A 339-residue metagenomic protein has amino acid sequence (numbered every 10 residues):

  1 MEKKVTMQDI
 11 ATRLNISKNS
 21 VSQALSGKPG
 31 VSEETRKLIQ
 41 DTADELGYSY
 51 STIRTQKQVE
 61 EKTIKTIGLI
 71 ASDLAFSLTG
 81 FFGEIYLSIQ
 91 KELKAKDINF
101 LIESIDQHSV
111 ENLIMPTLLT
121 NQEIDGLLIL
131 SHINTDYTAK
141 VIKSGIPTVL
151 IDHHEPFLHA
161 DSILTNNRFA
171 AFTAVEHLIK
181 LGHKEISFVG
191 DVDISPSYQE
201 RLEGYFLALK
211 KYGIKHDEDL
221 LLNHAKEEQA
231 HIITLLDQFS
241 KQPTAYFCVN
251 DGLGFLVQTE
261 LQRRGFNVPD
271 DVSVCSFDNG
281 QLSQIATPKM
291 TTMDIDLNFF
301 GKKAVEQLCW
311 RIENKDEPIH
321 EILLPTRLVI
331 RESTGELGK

Functional and structural regions predicted by a protein language model:
M1-K18: Extreme N-terminal segment that seeds HTH/winged-HTH DNA-binding domains in transcriptional regulators
E2-V5, D44-G80: N-terminal helix-turn-helix/winged-helix DNA-binding helices and compositionally similar short basic alpha-helical
S17-S22, K28, S32: Short coil turns linking two alpha-helices in DNA-binding domains
S72-E84, I102-V110, I163-T173, V189-T234 (+4 more regions): Hinge/beta->alpha junction and helix N-cap segments in small-molecule ligand-binding domains
Q90-I133: Central regulatory/effector-binding core of bacterial HTH transcription factors
L130-F169, G252, D278-M290: Flexible loop/hinge segments that line or gate small-molecule binding clefts
K184-E185, H216-L220, V268-S273: Short acidic capping loops at alpha-helix termini that bridge into adjacent secondary structure
I232-K339: Flexible loop/turn connectors
